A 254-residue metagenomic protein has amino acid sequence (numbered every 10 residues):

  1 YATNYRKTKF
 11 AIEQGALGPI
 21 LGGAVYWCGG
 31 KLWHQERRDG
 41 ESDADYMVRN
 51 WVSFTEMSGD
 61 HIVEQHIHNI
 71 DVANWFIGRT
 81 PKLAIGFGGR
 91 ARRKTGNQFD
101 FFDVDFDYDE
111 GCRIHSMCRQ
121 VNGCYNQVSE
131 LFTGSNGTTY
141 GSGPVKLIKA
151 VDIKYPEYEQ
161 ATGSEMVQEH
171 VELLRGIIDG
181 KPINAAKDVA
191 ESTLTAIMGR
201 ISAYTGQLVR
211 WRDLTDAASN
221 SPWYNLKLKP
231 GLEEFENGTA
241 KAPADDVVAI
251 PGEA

Functional and structural regions predicted by a protein language model:
Y1-T95, V104, N122-C124, V128-L131 (+2 more regions): Predominantly a Rossmann-like dinucleotide-binding segment in NAD(P)-dependent oxidoreductases
M57, E64, H68-P81, I85 (+3 more regions): C-terminal helical cap and adjacent loop that interface with cofactors, partners, or active-site loops
D109-R113, N136-G137: Glycine-centered tight beta-turn/hairpin loop motif at sheet-sheet or coil-to-beta transitions
R113-V121: Flexible, glycine/threonine-enriched loop-and-boundary segments that flank and lead into catalytic domains of large
